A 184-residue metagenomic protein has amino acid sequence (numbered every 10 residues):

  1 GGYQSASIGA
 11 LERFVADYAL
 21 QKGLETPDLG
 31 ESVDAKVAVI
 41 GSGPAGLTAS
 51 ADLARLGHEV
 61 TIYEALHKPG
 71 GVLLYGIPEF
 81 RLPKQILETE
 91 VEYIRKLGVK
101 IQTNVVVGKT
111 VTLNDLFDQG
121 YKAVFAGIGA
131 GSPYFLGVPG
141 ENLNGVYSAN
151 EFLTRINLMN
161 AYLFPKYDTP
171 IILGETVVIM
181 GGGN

Functional and structural regions predicted by a protein language model:
G1-D17: Iron-sulfur (Fe-S) cluster-binding segments and ferredoxin-like electron-carrier domains, especially [2Fe-2S]
E12-N184: Residues forming the flavin
